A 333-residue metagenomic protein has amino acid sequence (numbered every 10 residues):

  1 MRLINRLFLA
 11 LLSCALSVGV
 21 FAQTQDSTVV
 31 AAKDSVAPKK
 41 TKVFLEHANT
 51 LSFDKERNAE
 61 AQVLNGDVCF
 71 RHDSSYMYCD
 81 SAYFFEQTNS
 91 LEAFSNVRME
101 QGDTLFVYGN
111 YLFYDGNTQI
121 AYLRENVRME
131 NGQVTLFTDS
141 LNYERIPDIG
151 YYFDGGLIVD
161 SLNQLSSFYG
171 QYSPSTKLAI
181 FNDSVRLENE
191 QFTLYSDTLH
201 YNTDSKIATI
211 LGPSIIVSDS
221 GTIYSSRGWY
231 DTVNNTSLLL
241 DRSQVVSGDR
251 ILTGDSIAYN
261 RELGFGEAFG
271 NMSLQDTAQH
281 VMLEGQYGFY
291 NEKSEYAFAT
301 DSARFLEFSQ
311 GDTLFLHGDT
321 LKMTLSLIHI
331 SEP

Functional and structural regions predicted by a protein language model:
M1-T28: Bacterial Sec-dependent N-terminal signal peptides
Q23-S331: N-terminal amphipathic/hydrophobic interface segments
